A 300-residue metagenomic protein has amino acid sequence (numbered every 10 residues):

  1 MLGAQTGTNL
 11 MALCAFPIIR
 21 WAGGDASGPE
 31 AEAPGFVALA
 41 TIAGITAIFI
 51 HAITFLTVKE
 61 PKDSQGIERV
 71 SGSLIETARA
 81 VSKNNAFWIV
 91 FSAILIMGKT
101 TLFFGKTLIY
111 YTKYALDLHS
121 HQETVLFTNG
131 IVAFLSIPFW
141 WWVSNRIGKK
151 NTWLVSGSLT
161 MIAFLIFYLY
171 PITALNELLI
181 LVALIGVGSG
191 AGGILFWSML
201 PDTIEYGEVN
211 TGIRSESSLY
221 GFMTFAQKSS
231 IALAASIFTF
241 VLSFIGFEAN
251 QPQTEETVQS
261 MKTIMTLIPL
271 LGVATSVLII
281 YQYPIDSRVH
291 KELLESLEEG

Functional and structural regions predicted by a protein language model:
M1-A22, A31-E32, I42-A47, G188-F238: Substrate-agnostic recognition of the 12-TM MFS/MFS-like secondary transporter fold
M1-I109, K113-L118, I264, P269-G300: Intracellular loop-helix junctions on the cytosolic face of multi-pass helical membrane proteins
I19, L135-K149: Helix-to-loop junctions at the C-terminal end of transmembrane segments in multipass secondary transporters
G35-A38, L108, Y114-V132, E177 (+1 more regions): Loop-to-transmembrane helix entry
A43, T124-A133, I185, Q227 (+1 more regions): Transmembrane alpha-helical segments of major facilitator superfamily
N145-L159, E208-R214: Cytoplasmic membrane-interface "Motif A"-like loop-to-helix N-cap segments of 12-TM Major Facilitator Superfamily
S158-N176: C-terminal ends and interior cores of transmembrane alpha-helices in multi-pass membrane transporters/permeases
N176-L184: Paired small-residue
